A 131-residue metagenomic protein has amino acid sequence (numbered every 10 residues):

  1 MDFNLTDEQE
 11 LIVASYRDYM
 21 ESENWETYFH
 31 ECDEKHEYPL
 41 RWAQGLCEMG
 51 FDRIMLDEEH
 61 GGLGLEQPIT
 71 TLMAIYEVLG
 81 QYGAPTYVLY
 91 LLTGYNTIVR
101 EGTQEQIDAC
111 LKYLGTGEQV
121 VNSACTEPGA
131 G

Functional and structural regions predicted by a protein language model:
M1-L89, A109, Y113-T116, V120: Amphipathic, small/basic residue-rich leader segments at the start of a protein or domain
E48, A74, T103-Q104, T126: Short alpha-helix boundary/capping motifs
G62-L63, T97, A130-G131: Flexible loop/turn segments at secondary-structure boundaries
T86-E105: N-terminal glycine-rich flavin-associated loop
V120-G131: A gly/ser-rich beta-alpha-beta helix-loop segment of oxidoreductase catalytic cores
